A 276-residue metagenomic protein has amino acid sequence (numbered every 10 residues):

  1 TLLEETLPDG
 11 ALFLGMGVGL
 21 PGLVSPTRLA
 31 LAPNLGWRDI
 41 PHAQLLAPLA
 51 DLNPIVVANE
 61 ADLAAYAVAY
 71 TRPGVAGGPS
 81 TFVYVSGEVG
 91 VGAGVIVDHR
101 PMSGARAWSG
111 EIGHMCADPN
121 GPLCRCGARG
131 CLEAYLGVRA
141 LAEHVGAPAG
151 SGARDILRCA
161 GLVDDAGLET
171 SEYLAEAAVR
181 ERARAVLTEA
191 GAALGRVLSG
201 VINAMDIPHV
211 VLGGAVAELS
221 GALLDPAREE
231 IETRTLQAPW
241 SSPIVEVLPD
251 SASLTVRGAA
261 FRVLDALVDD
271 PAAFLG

Functional and structural regions predicted by a protein language model:
T1-L14, D51-P54, T71-G78, P119-N120 (+2 more regions): ATP-binding/phosphotransfer module of carbohydrate and carboxylate kinases, centering on a glycine-rich
L12-G19, L23-A142, L264-G276: Phosphate-binding/catalytic loop of phosphoryl-transfer enzymes
